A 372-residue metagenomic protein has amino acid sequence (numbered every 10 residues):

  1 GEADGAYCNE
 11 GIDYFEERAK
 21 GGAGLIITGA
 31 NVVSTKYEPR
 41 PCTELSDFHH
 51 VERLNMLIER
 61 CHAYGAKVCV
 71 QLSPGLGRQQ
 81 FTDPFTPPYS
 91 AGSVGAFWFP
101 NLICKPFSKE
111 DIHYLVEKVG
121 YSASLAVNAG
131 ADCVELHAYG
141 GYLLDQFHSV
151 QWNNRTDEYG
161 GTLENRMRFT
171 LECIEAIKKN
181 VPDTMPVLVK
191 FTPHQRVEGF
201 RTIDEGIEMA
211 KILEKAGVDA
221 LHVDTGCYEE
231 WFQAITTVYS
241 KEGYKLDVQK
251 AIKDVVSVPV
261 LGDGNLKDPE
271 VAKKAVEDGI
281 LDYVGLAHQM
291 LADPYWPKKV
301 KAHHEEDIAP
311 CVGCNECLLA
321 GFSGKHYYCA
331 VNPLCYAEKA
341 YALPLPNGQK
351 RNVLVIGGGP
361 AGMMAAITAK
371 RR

Functional and structural regions predicted by a protein language model:
G1-I356, P360-R372: Flavin-dependent oxidoreductase catalytic cores
